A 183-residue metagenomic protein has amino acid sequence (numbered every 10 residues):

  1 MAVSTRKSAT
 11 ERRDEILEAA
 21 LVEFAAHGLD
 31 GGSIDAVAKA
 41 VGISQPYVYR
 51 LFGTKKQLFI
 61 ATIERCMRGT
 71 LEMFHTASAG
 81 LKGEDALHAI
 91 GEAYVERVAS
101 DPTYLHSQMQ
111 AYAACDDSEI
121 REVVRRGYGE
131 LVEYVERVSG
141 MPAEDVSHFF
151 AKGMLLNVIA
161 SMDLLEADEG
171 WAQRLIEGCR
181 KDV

Functional and structural regions predicted by a protein language model:
M1-S4: Short, intrinsically disordered or compositionally biased N-terminal tails of bacterial proteins
K7-R12: Short, Lys/Arg-enriched anionic-surface-contact patches
E15, A19, E23-Q57, A61: Helix-turn-helix
A61, E72-P102: Hydrophobic alpha-helical connector segments
E64-T70: Short, basic, alpha-helical segments at the C-terminal edge of helix-turn-helix-like DNA-binding modules
Y94, Q108-Y112, F149-G153: Short alpha-helical scaffolding segments that buttress acidic/His motifs in well-ordered protein cores
V98-D116: Amphipathic alpha-helical segments used for helix-helix packing
S118-V183: Hydrophobic/aromatic-rich alpha-helical bundle segments in the mid-to-C-terminal region
